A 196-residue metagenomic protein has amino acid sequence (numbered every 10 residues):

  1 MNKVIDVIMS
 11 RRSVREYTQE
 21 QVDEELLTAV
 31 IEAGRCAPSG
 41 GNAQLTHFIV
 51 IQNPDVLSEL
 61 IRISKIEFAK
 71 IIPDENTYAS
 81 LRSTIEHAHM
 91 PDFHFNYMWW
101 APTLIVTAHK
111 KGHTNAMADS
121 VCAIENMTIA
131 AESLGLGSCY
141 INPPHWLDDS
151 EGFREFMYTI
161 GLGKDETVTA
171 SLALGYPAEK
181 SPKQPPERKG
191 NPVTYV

Functional and structural regions predicted by a protein language model:
M1-Q21, L26-A29, A33: N-terminal targeting/leader regions
D6-V14, P91, L162-V196: C-terminal helix-cap and adjacent tail motif
Y17, H113-M117, S181: A generic structural signal for short coil/turn motifs at secondary-structure boundaries
V30, G34, I105, K110-F156: Small-aliphatic-rich amphipathic alpha-helix that forms the alpha element of a beta-alpha
E32-C36, H89-D92, F156-T159: Glycine-rich, charged/polar anion/phosphate-binding loops that engage phosphate groups from diverse ligands
P38-G41: Glycine-rich phosphate/pyrophosphate-binding beta-alpha loops
Q44, V50-M117: Glycine/small-residue-rich phosphate/adenosyl-binding loop
W100-T103, L136, K164-V168: Short coil/turn connectors at secondary-structure junctions
